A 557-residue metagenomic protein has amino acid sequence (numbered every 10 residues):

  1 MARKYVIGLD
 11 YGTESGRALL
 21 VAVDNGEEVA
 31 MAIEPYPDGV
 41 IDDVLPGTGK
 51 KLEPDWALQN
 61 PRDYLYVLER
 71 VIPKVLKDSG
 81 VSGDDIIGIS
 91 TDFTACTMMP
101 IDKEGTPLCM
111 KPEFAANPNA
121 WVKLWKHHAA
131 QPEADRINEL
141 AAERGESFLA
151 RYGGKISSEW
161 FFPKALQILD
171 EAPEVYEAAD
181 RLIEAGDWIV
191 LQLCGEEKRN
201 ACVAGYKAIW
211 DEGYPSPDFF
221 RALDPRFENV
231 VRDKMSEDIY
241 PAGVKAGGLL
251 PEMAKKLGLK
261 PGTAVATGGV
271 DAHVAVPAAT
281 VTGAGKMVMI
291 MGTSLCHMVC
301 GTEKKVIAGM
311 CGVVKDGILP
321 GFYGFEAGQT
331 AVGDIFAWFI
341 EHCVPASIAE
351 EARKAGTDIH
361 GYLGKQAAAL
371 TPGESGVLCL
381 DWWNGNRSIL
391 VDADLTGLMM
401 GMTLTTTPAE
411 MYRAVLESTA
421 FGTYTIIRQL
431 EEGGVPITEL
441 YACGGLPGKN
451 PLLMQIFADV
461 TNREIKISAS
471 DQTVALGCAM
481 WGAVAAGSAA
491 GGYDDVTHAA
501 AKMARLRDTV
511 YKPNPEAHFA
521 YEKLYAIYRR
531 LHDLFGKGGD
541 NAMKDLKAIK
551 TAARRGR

Functional and structural regions predicted by a protein language model:
M1-A2, L250-L259, G269-K286: Conserved phosphate-binding catalytic cores of ATP/NTP-utilizing and phosphoryl-transfer enzymes
M1-D43, R62, D84-N138, E174 (+5 more regions): Glycine/Thr-rich phosphate-binding loops that ligate phosphate moieties of nucleotide and other phosphorylated ligands
Y11-T13, N138-G269, F336, L380-R387 (+1 more regions): Gly/Ser/Thr-rich active-site cleft segment
I33-V81, L124: N-terminal phosphate-binding loop and adjacent alpha-helix
K50-A57, Q131-I156, G285-V288, V484-A501: A polyampholytic, Gly/Pro-enriched intrinsically disordered region
V67, V71-S79, I189, V276-A279 (+5 more regions): Stable alpha-helical structural segments in soluble proteins, enriched in small hydrophobic residues
L68-I87, A172-V175, F219, L223-R232 (+2 more regions): Phosphate/pyrophosphate-binding loops at sites that engage ATP/ADP/AMP, CoA/4′-phosphopantetheine, polyphosphate
